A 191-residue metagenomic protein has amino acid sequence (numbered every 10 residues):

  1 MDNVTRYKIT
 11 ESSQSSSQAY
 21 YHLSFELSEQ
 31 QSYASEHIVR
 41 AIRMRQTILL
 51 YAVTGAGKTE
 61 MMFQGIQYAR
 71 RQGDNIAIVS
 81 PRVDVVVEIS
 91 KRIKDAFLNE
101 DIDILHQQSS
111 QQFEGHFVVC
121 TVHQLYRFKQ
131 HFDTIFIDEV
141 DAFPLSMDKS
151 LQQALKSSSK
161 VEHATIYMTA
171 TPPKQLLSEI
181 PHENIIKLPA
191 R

Functional and structural regions predicted by a protein language model:
M1-E26: Cys/His-rich short segments
L23-Q46: N-terminal pre-P-loop "Q-motif" helix
R43-Q67: Walker A/P-loop
Y68-R71, S110-Q112, R127-Q130, S157-E162: Conserved catalytic network of the ASCE P-loop NTPase/AAA+ motor domain
D74-R82: Conserved RecA-like ASCE P-loop NTPase motor core of nucleic-acid helicases/translocases
R82-V85, Q111, A142-F143, P173-K174: Residues immediately C-terminal
V87-E88, R92-K129: Inter-Walker segment of RecA-like/P-loop motor cores
Q130-R191: Post-DEXD/H (motif II) to motif III coupling segment of the RecA-like Helicase ATP-binding lobe
